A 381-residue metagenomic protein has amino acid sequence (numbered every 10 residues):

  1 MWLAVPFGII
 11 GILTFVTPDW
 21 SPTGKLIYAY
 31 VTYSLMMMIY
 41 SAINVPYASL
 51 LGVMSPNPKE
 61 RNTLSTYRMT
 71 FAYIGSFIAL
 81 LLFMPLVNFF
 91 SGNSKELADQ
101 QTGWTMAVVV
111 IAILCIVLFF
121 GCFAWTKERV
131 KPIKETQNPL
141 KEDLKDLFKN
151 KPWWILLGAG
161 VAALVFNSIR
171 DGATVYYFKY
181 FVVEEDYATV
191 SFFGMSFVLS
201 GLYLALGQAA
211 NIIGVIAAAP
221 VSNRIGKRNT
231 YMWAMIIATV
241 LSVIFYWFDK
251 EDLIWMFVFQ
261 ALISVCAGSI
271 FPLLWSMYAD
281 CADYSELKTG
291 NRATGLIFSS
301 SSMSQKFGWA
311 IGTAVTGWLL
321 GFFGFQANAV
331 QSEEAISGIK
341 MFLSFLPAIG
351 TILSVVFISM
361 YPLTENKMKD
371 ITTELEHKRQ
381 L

Functional and structural regions predicted by a protein language model:
M1-L381: Membrane-embedded alpha-helical bundles of multi-pass transporters/translocases, especially carrier/permease families
